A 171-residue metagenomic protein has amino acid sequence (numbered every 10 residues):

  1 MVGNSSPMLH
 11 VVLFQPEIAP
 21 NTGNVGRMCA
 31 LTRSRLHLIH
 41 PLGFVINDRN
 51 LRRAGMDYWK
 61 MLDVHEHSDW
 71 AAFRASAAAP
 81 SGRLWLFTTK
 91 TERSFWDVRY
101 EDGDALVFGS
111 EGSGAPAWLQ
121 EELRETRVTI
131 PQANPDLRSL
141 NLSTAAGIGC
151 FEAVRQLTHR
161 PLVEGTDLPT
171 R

Functional and structural regions predicted by a protein language model:
M1-R171: Post-transcriptional modification and biogenesis factors for structured RNAs of the translation apparatus
